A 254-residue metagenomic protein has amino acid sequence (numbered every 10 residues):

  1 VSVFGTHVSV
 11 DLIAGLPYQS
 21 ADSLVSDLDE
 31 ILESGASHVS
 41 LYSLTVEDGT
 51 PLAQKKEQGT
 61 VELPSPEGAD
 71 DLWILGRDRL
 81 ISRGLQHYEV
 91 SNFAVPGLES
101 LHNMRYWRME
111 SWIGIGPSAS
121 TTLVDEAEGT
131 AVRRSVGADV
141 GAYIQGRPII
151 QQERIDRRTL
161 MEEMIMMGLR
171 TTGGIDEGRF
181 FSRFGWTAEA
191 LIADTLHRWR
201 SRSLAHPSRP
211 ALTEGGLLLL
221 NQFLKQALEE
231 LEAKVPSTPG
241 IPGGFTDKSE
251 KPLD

Functional and structural regions predicted by a protein language model:
V1-W186, E232, G243: C-terminal scaffold of the Radical SAM
W112, R209, K251: A residue-level signal for beta-strand positions that form part of recognition/binding surfaces within mature
G185-R200: Short amphipathic alpha-helical interaction segments
R200-P210: A short, conserved structural fragment
G215-D254: Short, amphipathic alpha-helical interaction segments positioned at domain boundaries
